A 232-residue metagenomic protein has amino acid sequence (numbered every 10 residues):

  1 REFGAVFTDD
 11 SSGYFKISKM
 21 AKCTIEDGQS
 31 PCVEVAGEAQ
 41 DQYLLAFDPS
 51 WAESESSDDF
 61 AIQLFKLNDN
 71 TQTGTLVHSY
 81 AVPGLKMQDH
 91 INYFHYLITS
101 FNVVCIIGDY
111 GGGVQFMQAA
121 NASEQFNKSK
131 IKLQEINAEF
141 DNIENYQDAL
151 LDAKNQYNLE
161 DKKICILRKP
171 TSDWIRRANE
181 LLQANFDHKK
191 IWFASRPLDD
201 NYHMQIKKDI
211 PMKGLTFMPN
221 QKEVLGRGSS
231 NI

Functional and structural regions predicted by a protein language model:
R1-D141, R176, E180, W192-I232: RNase H-like, metal-dependent nuclease domains and their acidic two-metal-ion catalytic environment used
E135-D199: Short alpha-helix plus adjacent loop in nuclease-associated cores
